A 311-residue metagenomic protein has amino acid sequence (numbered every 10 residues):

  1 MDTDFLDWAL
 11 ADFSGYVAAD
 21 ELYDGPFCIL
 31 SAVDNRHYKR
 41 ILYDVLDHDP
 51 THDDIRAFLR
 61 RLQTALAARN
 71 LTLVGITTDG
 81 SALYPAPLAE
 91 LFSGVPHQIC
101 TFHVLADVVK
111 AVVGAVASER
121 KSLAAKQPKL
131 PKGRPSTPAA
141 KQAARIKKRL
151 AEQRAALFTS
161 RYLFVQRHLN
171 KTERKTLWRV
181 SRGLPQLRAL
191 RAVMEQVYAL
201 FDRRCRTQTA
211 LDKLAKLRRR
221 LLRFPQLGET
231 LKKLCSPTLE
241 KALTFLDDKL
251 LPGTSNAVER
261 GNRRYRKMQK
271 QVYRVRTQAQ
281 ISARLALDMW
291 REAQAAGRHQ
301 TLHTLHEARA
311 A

Functional and structural regions predicted by a protein language model:
M1-D7, V108, V112-A124, A151-E152 (+2 more regions): Charged, low-complexity, helix-prone segments enriched in Lys/Glu/Asp/Gln
M1-G94, G114-A115, A257: RNase H-like nuclease fold core
A19, F102-L105, D248, S255: Generic secondary-structure boundary/loop-capping signal
A67, T78-P85, P128-A311: Acidic/histidine-rich catalytic cores and adjacent linkers of DNA breakage/strand-transfer/modification proteins
I76-A82, P87-P131: Conserved beta-strand -> loop -> alpha-helix junction used to position metal-binding or nucleic-acid-contacting
